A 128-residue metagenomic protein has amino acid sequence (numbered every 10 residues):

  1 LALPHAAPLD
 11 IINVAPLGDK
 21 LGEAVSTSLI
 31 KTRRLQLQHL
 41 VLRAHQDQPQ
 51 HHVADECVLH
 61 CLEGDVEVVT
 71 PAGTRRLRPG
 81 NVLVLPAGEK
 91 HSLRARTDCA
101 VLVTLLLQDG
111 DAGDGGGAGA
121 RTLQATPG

Functional and structural regions predicted by a protein language model:
L1-R34, V69, A118-G128: A short, N-terminal "cap"/entry segment at the start of jelly-roll beta-barrel domains of the cupin/DSBH fold
G22-E23, Q36-V53: Conserved short histidine dyad/triad with adjacent acidic residue
V41, H52-E67: Short, conserved beta-strand element in jelly-roll/cupin
Q48-Q50, V68-V69, L85, K90-R96: Short beta-strand His + acidic residue motifs that chelate non-heme Fe in jelly-roll/DSBH and cupin folds
L62-E63, R78-P79, T97: A cytosolic small-molecule/anion-sensing beta-strand core signal
D65-E67, T74, K90, A100: Structural motif
A72-A87: Short acidic-glycine-tyrosine-enriched beta hairpin
A87-D111: Ligand-binding loop in jelly-roll beta-barrel domains
